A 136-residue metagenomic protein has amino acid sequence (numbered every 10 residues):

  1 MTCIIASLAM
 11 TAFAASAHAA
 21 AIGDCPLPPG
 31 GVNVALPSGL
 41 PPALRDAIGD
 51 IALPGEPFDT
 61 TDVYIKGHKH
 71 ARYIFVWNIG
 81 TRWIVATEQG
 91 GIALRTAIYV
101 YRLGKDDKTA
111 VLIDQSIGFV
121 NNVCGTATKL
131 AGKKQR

Functional and structural regions predicted by a protein language model:
T2-A12: Bacterial N-terminal signal peptides
H18-R136: Exposed acidic/polar residues on beta-strands and adjacent loops within beta-sheet cores, strongest in beta-propeller
